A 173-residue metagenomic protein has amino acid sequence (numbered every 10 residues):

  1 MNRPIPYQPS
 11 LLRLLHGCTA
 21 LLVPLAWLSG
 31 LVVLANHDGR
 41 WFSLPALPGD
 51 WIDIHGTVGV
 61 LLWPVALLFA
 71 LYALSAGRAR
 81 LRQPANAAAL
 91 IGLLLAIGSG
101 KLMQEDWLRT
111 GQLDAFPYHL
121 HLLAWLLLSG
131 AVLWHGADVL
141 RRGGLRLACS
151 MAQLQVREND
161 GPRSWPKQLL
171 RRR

Functional and structural regions predicted by a protein language model:
M1-R173: Membrane-embedded alpha-helical bundles that constitute the cytochrome b-like, heme-associated redox core of multi-pass
